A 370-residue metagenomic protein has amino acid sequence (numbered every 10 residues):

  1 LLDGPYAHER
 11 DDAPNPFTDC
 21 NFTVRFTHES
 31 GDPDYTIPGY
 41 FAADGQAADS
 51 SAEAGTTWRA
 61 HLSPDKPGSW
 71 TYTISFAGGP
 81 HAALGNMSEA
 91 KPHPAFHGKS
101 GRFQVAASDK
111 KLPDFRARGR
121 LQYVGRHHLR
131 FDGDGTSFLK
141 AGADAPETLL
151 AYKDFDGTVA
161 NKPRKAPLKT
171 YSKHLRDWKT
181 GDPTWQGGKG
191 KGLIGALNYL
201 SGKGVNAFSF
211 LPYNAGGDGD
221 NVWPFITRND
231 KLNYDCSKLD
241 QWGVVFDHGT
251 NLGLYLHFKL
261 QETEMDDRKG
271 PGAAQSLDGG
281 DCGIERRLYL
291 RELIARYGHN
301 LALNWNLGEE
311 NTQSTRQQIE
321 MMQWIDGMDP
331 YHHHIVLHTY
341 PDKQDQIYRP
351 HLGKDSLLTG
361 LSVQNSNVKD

Functional and structural regions predicted by a protein language model:
L1-G4: A short beta-strand segment in extracellular, disulfide-stabilized domains
E9-F22, Y35-V105: Ligand-binding face of N-terminal immunoglobulin V-set domains in extracellular IgSF glycoproteins
N21, G79-H81, A90-P94, G98-S100 (+2 more regions): Active-site mouth of glycoside hydrolases
F26-H28: Conserved aromatic beta-strand anchor motif in extracellular beta-sandwich/beta-rich domains
S30-D32, G135: Glycine-centered tight beta-turn/hairpin loop motif at sheet-sheet or coil-to-beta transitions
